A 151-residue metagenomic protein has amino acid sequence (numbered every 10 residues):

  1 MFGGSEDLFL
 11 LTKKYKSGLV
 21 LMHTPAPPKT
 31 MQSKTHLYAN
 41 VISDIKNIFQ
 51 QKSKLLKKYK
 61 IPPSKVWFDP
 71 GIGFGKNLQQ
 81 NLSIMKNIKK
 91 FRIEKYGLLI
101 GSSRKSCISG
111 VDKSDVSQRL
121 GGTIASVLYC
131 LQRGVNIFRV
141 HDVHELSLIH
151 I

Functional and structural regions predicted by a protein language model:
M1-G75: Conserved anion-binding
E6-L10, K89, L128: Alpha-helical segments flanking ligand/cofactor-binding loops in enzyme cores
V20-L21, L99, R139: Conserved beta-strand positions in the central sheet of alpha/beta enzyme cores
S33-I42, G110-L120: Active-site mouth loops of central-metabolism enzymes
S53-V66, S83-D112, V116, L131-Q132: Nucleotide and nucleotide-moiety/phosphate-recognizing core
P62-S64, N136-I137, H141: Short acidic/polar active-site loop segments enriched in Thr and Asp
F68, C130, D142: Conserved, mostly hydrophobic/aromatic
I149-I151: Conserved small/polar residues in nucleotide/adenosyl-binding loops
